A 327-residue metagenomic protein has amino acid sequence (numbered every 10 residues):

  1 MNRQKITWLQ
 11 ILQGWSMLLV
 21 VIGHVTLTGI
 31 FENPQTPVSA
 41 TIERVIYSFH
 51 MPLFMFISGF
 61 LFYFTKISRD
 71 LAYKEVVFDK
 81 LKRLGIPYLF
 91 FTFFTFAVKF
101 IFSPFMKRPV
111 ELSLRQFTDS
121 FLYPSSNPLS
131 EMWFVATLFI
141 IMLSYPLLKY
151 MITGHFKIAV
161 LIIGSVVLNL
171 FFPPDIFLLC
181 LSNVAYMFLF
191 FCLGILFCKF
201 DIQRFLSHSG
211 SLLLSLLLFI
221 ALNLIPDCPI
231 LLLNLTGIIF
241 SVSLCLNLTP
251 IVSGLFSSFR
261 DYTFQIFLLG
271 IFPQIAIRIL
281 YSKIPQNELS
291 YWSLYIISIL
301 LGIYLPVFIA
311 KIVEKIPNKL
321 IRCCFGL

Functional and structural regions predicted by a protein language model:
M1-L327: Alpha-helical transmembrane segments and their immediate juxtamembrane cytosolic regions
